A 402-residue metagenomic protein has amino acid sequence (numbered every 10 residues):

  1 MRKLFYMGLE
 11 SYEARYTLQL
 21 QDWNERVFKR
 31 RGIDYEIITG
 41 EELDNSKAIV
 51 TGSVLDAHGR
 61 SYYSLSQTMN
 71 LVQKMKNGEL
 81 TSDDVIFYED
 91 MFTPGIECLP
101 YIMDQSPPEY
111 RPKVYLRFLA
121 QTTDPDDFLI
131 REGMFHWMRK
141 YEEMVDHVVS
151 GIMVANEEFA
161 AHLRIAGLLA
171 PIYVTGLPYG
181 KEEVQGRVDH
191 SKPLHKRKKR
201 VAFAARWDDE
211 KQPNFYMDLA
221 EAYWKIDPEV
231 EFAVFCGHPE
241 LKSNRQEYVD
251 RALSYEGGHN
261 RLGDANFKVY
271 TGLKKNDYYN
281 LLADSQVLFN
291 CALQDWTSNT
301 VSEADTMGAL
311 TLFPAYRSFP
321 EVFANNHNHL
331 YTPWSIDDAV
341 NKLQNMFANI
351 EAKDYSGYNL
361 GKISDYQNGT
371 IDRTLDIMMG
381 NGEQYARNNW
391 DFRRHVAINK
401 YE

Functional and structural regions predicted by a protein language model:
M1-C98: N-terminal pre-catalytic "stem/leader" segment of glycosyltransferase-like enzymes
R131-I152: Membrane-proximal helix-turn-helix segments that form the acceptor-binding/catalytic region of lipid-linked
H147-H190, K196: Donor nucleotide-sugar binding/catalytic pocket of nucleotide-sugar-dependent glycosyltransferases
S191-W224, F232-A233: Conserved donor-binding/catalytic core segment of Leloir-type glycosyltransferases
Q246-L273: Nucleotide-activated donor-binding/catalytic signature segment of Leloir-type glycosyltransferases, i.e., the conserved
A292-Q294: Aromatic "clamp/platform" in nucleotide-sugar-dependent glycosyltransferases that forms part of the donor/acceptor
P320-N345: Change "using UDP/GDP/dTDP sugars" to "using nucleotide sugars
W334-D337, A348-E402: A charged, aromatic-enriched C-terminal amphipathic alpha-helix characteristic of glycosyltransferases across folds
